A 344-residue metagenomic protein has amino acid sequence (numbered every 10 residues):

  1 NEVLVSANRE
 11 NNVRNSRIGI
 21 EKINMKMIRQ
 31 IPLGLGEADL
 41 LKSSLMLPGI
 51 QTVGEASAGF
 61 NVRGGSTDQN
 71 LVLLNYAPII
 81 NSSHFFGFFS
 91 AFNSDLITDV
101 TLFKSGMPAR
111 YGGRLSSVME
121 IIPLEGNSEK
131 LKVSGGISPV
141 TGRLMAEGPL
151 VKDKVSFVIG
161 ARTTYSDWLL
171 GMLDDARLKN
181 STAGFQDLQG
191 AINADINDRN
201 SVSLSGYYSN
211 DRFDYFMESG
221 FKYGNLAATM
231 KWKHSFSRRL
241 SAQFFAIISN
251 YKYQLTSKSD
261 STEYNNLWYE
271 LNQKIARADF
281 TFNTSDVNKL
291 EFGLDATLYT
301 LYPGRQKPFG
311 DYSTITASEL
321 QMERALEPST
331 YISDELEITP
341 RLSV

Functional and structural regions predicted by a protein language model:
S6, E10-M107, V118, L124-E125: Periplasmic N-terminal accessory/gating domains of Gram-negative outer-membrane beta-barrel systems
E10-N12, T67, A77-I79, L124 (+6 more regions): Structural signature of outer-membrane beta-barrel domains
G36-A38, G113-L115, S138-G142, G184-Q186 (+3 more regions): Residues that define the transmembrane beta-barrel architecture of outer-membrane proteins
Q69, D95, S128-K130, T141 (+5 more regions): Strand-connecting loop/turn motifs
L71, D99-R110, S116-L124, L131-K179 (+2 more regions): Predominantly transmembrane beta-strands of Gram-negative outer membrane beta-barrel pores used for transport
S83-F86, L169-D174, D214-M217, L255-S261 (+1 more regions): Short acidic, glycine/proline-rich loop/turn micro-motifs
N193-N210, K222-V344: Face-selective signature of the C-terminal outer-membrane beta-barrel domain
